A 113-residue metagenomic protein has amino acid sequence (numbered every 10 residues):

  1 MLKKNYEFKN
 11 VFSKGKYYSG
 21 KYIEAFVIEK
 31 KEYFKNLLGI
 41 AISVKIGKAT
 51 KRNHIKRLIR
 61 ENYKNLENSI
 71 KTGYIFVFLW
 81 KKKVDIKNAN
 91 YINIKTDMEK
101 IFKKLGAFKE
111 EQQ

Functional and structural regions predicted by a protein language model:
M1-Q113: Positively charged, solvent-exposed patches that mediate nucleic-acid binding
